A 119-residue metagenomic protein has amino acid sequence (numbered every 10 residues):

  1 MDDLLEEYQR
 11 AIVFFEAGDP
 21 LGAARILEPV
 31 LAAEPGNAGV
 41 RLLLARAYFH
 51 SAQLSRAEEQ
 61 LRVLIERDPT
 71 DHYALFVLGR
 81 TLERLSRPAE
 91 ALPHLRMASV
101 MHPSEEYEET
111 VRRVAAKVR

Functional and structural regions predicted by a protein language model:
D3-A33: Alpha-helical segment of the N-proximal tetratricopeptide repeat
L5, G39, R56, Y73 (+1 more regions): Start-of-helix register in tetratricopeptide repeats
Q9, L43, V77, T110-V111: Canonical tetratricopeptide repeat
A17-I26, S51-V63, L85-M97: Structural signature of tandem alpha-helical TPR/SEL1-like repeats, specifically the intra-repeat loop/turn
P29-A32, R62-E66, S99-V100: Conserved structural position within tetratricopeptide repeats
P35, P69, H102-P103: Short coil turns that delineate tetratricopeptide repeat
E83-E106, R112, A116: TPR/TPR-like (Sel1-like) alpha-helical repeat modules
